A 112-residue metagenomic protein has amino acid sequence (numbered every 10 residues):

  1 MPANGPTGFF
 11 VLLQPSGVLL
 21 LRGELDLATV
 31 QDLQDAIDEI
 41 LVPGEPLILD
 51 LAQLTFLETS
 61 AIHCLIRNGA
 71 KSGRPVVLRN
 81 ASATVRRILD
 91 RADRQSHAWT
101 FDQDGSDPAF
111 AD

Functional and structural regions predicted by a protein language model:
M1-D112: STAS-like cytosolic regulatory interaction modules
